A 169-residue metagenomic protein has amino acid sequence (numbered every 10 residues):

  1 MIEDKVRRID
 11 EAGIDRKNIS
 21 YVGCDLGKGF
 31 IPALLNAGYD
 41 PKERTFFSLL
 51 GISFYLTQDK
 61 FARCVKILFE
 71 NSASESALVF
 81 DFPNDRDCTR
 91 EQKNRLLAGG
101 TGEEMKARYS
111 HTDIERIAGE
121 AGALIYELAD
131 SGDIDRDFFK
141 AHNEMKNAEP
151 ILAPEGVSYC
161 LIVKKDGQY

Functional and structural regions predicted by a protein language model:
M1-Y169: Alpha-helical subdomain
